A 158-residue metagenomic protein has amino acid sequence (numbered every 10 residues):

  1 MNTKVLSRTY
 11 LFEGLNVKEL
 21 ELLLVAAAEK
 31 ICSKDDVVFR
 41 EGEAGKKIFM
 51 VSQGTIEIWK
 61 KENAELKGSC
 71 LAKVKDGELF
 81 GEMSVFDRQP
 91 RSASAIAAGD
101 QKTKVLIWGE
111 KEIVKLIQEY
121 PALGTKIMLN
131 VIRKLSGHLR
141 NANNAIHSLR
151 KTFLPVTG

Functional and structural regions predicted by a protein language model:
M1-E29, S33-K34: Cyclic nucleotide-binding regulatory module and flanking cytosolic helices
V5, L71-M128: Cyclic-nucleotide recognition modules
G14, I48-M50, K73, I107: Short aromatic/basic micro-patch
E19-L20, K111-K151: A small-molecule sensor/coupling module
D35, K46-K61, D76-G77: Glycine- and acidic-residue-biased ligand/ion/polar-headgroup-sensing regions
V38-E43: Short phosphate-coordinating micro-motif centered on Lys-Gly-acidic
K61-A64, V85-F86: Short polar/acidic secondary-structure junctions
